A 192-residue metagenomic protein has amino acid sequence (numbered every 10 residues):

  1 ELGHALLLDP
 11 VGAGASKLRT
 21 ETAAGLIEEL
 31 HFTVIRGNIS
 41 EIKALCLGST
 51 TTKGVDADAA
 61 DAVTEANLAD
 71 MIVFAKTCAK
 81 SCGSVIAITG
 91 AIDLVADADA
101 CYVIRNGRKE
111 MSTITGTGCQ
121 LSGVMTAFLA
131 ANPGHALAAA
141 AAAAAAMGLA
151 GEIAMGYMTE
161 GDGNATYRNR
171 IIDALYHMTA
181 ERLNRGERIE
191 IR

Functional and structural regions predicted by a protein language model:
G3-L7, I86: Hydrophobic beta-strand scaffold residues
V11-A13, S40: Active-site beta-loop-alpha junctions enriched in small/polar residues
T20-C101: Conserved phosphate/ATP/ADP-binding segment of small-molecule kinases
A98-M111: Glycine/charged-rich beta-loop-alpha catalytic/anionic-binding loops adjacent to active sites
R108-M125, A136-L137: Short glycine/threonine-rich catalytic loop with a Thr-x-Gly-x-Asp
M125-T166: Conserved post-catalytic alpha-helical subdomain immediately downstream of the catalytic base and nucleotide-binding
L149-R192: Charged C-terminal helix
